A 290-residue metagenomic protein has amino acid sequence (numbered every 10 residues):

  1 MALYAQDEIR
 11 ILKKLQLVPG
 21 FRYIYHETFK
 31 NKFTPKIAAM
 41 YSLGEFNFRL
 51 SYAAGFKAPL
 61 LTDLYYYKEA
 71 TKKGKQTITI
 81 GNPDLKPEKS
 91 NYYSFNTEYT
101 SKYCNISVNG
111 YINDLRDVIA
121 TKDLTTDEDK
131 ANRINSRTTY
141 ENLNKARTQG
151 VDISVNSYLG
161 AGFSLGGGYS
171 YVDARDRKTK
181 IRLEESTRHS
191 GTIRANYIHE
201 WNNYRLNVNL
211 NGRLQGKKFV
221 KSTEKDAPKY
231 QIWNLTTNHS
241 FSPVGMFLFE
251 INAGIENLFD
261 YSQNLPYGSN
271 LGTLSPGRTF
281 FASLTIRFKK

Functional and structural regions predicted by a protein language model:
M1, F21-E27, L43-E45, Y52-A58 (+9 more regions): Transmembrane beta-strands of outer-membrane beta-barrel pores
M1-A5, F21, F33-I37, G81 (+6 more regions): Hydrophobic, lipid-facing positions within transmembrane beta-strands of outer-membrane proteins
M1-K36, A161-Y169: Surface-exposed extracellular loop regions of Gram-negative outer-membrane beta-barrel proteins
E8-I9, Y23, N31, A39-L43 (+8 more regions): Residue-level signature of outer-membrane beta-barrel architecture
R10-L17, Y111-D114, I134-K218: Gram-negative outer-membrane beta-barrel transporters
L12-Q16, S42-F46, S90, T100-C104 (+8 more regions): Outer-membrane beta-barrel channels and translocator barrels
N47, A54-L115, T125-T126, K130-Y158 (+1 more regions): Outer-membrane beta-barrel signature, preferentially recognizing the C-terminal barrel domain of Gram-negative
L50-A53, F95, L165, S170 (+1 more regions): Conserved C-terminal beta-signal and adjacent last beta-strands/turns of outer-membrane beta-barrel proteins
